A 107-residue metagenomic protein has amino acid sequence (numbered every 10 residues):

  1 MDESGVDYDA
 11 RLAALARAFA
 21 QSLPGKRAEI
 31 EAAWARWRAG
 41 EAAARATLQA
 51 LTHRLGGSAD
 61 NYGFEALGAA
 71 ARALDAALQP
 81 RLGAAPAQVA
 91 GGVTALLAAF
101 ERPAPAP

Functional and structural regions predicted by a protein language model:
V6-Q49, P86-A104: Long, amphipathic alpha-helical coiled-coil segments characteristic of histidine-phosphotransfer scaffolds
A42-P80: Extended, amphipathic alpha-helices with heptad-repeat/coiled-coil or helix-bundle character that serve as
